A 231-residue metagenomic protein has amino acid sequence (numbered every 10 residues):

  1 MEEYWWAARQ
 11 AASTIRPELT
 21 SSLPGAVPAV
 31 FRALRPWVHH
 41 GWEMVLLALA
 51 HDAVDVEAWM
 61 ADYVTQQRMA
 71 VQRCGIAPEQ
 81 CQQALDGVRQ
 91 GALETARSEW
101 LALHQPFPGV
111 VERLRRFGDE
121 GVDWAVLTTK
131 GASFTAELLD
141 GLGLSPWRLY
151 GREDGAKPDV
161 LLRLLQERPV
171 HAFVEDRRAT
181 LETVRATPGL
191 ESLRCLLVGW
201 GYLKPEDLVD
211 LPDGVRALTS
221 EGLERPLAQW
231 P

Functional and structural regions predicted by a protein language model:
M1-L46: Active-site neighborhood of HAD-like aspartate-dependent phosphohydrolases
I15-L34, C81-D86, Q90, L144-G151: Short, surface-exposed acidic
V30-L101: A metal-dependent, Asp-based hydrolase signature
G75-G87, E94-V126, A136, D159: Short, acidic loop-to-helix structural element flanking the phosphoryl-transfer center in phosphate-processing enzymes
A125-V174, R178-G189: Substrate-recognition "cap/lid" segment bordering the active-site pocket of phosphatases
T129, A172-T219: Acidic, Mg2+-coordinating phosphoryl-transfer loop and its flanking beta/alpha structural elements, shared across
L149-R152, G214-P226: Short acidic-hydrophobic, aromatic-tinged amphipathic segments that line or gate anion-handling sites
D154-R163, K204-P212, P226-W230: Short, charged, surface-exposed secondary-structure boundary motifs
